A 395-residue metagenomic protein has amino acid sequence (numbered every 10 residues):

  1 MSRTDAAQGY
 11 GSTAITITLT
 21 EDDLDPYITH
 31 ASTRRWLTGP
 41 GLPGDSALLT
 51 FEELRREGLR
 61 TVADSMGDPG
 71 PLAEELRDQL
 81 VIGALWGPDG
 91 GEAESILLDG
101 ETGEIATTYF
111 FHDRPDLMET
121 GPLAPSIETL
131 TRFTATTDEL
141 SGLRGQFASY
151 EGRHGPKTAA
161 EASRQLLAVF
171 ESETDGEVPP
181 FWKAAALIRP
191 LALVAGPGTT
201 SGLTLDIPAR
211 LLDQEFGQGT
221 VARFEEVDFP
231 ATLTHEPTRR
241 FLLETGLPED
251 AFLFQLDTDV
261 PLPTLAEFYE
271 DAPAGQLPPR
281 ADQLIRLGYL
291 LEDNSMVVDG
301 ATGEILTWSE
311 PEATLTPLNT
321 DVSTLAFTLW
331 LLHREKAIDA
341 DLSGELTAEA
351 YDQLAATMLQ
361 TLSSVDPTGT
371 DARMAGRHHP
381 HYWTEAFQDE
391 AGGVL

Functional and structural regions predicted by a protein language model:
M1-S95, S149, A160, L167-G300 (+1 more regions): A surface-exposed partner-binding patch
I28, M118, P125, H154-K157 (+7 more regions): Alpha-helix boundary/N-cap detector
G103-E104, G303: Short coil/turn linkers that define WD40 beta-propeller blade boundaries
T107-G145, L306-A350: Compact, glycine/acidic-enriched structural inserts
L123-S126, T134-E177, F181: Extended, non-transmembrane interaction/recognition domains
L143-L167, I338-S363: An amphipathic alpha-helical core segment
